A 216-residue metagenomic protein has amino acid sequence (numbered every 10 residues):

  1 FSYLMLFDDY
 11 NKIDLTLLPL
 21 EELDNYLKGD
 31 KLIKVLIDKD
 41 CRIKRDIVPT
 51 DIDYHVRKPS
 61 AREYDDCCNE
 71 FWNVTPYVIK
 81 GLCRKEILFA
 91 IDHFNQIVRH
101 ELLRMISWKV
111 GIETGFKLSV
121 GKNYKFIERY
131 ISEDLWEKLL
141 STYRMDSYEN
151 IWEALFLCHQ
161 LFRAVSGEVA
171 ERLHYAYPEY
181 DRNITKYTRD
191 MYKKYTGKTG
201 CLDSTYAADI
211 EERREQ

Functional and structural regions predicted by a protein language model:
F1-Y26: Conserved catalytic core of two-metal-ion nucleotidyltransferases
L18-L20, L27-L32, T50-D51, R104-M105: Surface-exposed beta-strand edges and their flanking turn/coil or helix-capping segments
P19, I37-D38, S147: Short, solvent-exposed coil/turn linker segments
L20-G29, L155, H159, R163: Short alpha-helical interface patches
E21-L23, K44-R45, H55, L135: Residues in flexible loops and secondary-structure boundaries
Y26-D40, N95, R99-E101: NAD(P)-dinucleotide binding in Rossmann-like oxidoreductases
L32-D66: A short, charged helix-loop
H55-E215: Conserved nucleotidyltransferase catalytic core and NTase-mimicking acidic/glycine-rich helix/loop elements in nucleic
